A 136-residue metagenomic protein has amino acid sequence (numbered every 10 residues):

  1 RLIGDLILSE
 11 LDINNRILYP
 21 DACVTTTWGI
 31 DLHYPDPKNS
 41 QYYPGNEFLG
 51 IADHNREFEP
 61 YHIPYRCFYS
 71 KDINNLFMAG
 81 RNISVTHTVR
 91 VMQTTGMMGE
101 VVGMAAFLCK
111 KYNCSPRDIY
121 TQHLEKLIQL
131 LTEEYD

Functional and structural regions predicted by a protein language model:
R1-D136: Flavin (FAD/FMN)-binding glycine-rich loop and adjacent Rossmann-like elements that form
